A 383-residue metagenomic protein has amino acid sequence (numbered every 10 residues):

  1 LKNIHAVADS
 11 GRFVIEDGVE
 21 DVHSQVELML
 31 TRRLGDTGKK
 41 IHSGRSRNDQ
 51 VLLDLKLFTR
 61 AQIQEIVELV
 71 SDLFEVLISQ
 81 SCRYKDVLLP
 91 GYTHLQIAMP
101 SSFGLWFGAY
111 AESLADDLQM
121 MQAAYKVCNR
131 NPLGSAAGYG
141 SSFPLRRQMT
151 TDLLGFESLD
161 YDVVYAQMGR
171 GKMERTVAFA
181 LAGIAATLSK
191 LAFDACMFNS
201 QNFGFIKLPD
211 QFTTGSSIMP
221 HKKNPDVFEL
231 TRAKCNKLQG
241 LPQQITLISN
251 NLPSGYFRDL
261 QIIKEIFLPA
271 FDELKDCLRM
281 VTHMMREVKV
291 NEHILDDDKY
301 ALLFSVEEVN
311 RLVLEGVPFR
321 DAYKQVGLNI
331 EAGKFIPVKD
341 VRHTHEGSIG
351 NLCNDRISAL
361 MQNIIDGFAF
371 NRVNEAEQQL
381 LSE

Functional and structural regions predicted by a protein language model:
L1, N199, D210-F212, V326-I330: A general structural motif at alpha-helix termini
L1-G140, L145-T151, S158, T214-G215 (+3 more regions): A helix-coil-helix interface module used to build multimeric assemblies and to scaffold catalytic/cofactor sites
N3, V7, M29, R33 (+13 more regions): Generic, well-ordered alpha-helical scaffold segments in large soluble proteins
V19, D36, G204, M219-E383: Glycine-rich cofactor/substrate-binding loops
H42, R47-Q50, H94-S101, L105 (+9 more regions): Alpha-helix capping and helix-loop boundary segments enriched in small/acidic/polar residues
Q62, I66-L73, F103-Y110, D117 (+7 more regions): Amphipathic alpha-helix face/heptad-repeat signature
L153-P242: Acidic, glycine-rich loop-and-beta core segments that form the ion-binding/anion-interacting portion of active sites
